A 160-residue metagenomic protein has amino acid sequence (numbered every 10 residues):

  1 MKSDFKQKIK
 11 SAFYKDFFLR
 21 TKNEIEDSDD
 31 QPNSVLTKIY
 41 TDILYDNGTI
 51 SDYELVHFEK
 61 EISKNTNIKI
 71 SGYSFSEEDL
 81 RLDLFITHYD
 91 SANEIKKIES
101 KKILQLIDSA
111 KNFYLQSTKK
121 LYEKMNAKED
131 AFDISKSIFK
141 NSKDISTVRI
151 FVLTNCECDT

Functional and structural regions predicted by a protein language model:
M1-E61: Acidic-basic catalytic patches of nuclease active cores, encompassing PD-(D/E)XK and other metal-cofactor nuclease
S3-D4, I9-N23, H88-T160: Catalytic cores of nucleic-acid endonucleases
V35, I39, L80, H88: Conserved, well-structured functional cores that handle cations and Mg-NTP chemistry
F58-E61, Y73, S135-K140: Generic recognition of flexible, low-complexity loop/linker segments
E61-K69, E78: A short catalytic or substrate-binding loop motif that flags glycine-/basic-rich loops and adjacent residues that bind
I68-S71, D83, V148: Residue-level detector of short, conserved catalytic/binding motifs and their immediate flanks
S74-F85: Active-site beta-strand-loop-beta-strand hairpin of nuclease catalytic cores that positions key catalytic residues
